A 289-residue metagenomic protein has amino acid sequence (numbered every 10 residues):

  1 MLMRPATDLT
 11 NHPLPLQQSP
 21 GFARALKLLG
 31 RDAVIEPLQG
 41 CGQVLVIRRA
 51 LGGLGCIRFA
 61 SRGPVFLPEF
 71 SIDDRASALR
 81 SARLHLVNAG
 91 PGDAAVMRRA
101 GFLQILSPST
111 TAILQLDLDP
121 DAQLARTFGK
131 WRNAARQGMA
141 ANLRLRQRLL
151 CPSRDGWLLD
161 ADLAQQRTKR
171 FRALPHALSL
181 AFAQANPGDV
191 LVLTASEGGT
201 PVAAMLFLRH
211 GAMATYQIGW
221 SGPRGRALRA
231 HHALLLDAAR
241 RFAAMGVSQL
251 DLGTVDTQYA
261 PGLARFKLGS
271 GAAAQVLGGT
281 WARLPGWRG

Functional and structural regions predicted by a protein language model:
L2-G53, R99-S109, I113, L118-G225: A conserved beta-strand-loop-helix scaffold within acyl/acetyltransferase catalytic domains
L2-P13, A50-G52, M97-A122, A244-G289: Active-site/acyl-donor-binding loops of N-acyltransferases
G53-L67, L79-A82: Glycine-/proline-rich flexible loop or hinge segments
S61-F70, D117-D119, G219-R229, D256: A short, internal acetyl-CoA/4′-phosphopantetheine-binding micro-motif in the GNAT/acyltransferase core
F66-E69, P91-V96, P152, D256-A260: Acidic-and-aromatic substrate-binding clefts and catalytic sites of carbohydrate-active enzymes
E69-T110: Non-catalytic accessory segments adjacent to catalytic cores
R75-A78, L180-A181, D189-R288: Aromatic (often tryptophan-rich) hydrophobic motifs at membrane interfaces
H85-V87, R146, Q249-G253: Short catalytic-loop micro-motif centered on adjacent basic/acidic residues
